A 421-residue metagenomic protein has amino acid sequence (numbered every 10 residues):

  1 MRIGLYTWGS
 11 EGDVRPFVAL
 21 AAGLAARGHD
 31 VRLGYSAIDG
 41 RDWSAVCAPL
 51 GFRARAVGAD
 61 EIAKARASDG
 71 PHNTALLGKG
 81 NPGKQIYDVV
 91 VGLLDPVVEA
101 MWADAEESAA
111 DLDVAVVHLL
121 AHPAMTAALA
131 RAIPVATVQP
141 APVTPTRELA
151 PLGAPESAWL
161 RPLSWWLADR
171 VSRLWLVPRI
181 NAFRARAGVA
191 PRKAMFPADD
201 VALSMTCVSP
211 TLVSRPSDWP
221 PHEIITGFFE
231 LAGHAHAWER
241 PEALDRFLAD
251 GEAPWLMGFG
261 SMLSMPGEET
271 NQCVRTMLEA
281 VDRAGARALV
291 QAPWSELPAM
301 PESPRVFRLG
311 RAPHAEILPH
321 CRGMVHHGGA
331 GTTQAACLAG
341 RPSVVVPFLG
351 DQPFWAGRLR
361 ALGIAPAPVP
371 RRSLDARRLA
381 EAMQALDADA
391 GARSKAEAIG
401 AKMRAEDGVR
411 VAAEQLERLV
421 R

Functional and structural regions predicted by a protein language model:
M1-R53: N-terminal subdomain of nucleotide-sugar transferases
D13, A21, A37, V114-A115 (+1 more regions): A donor-sugar binding/catalytic signature common to diverse glycosyltransferases and related nucleotide-sugar
G34, A168-P254: A nucleotide-sugar donor-handling region in carbohydrate enzymes
F52-D111: Phosphate/nucleotide-donor binding subsite
G92-S164, T211-V213: Conserved nucleotide-sugar donor-interacting segment of glycosyltransferase catalytic cores, predominantly GT-B
L212-G323: Donor-nucleotide binding loops and adjacent catalytic segments primarily of GT-B fold Leloir glycosyltransferases
G350-A382, S394: Change "using UDP/GDP/dTDP sugars" to "using nucleotide sugars
A376-R421: C-terminal amphipathic helix plus adjacent low-complexity, charged tail appended to glycosyltransferase catalytic
